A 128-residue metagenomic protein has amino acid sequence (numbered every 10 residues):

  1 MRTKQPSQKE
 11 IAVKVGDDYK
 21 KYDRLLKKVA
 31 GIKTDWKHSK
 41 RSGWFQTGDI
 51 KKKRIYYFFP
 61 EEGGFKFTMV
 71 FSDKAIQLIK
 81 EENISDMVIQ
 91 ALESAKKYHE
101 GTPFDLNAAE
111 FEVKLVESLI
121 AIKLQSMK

Functional and structural regions predicted by a protein language model:
M1, Y57-F71, N107-A109, A121-K128: Short, Lys/Arg-enriched charge-dense amphipathic segments
M1-R41, F45-Q46, Q90: Charge-rich, low-complexity N-terminal segments
K4, V15-D18, E81, A109 (+1 more regions): Intrinsic-disorder-associated interaction segments
S39-E100: Short, conserved beta-strand/beta-arch hydrophobic-aromatic motifs that form part of recognition grooves or interface
L92-K128: Well-ordered alpha/beta subsegment
